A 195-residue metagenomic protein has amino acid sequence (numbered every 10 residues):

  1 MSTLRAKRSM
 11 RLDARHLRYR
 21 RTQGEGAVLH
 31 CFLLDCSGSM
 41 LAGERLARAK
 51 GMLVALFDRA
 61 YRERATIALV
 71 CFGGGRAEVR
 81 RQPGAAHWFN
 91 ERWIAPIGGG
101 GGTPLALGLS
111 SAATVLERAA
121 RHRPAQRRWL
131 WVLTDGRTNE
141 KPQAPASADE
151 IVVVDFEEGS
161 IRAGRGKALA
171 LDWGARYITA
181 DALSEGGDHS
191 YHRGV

Functional and structural regions predicted by a protein language model:
M1-C31, S39-R45, R62-E63, A77: Acidic, polar low-complexity linker/tail segments
A27-V28, G38-L69, A85: …and closely analogous acidic/polar surface helices at protein-protein or active-site interfaces in A-domain-like
L29-C31, R127-W131: Structural motif
D35, D135: Residues that scaffold, gate, or flank divalent-cation-dependent active/transport sites
T66-P96, K141-A144, K167: Short beta-strand-loop
A77, W88-R128, R137, D155-G164: Von Willebrand factor
S110, A168-V195: C-terminal helix of von Willebrand factor
G136-D181: VWA/integrin I-like adhesion module and closely mimicked acidic/polar interface patches used
